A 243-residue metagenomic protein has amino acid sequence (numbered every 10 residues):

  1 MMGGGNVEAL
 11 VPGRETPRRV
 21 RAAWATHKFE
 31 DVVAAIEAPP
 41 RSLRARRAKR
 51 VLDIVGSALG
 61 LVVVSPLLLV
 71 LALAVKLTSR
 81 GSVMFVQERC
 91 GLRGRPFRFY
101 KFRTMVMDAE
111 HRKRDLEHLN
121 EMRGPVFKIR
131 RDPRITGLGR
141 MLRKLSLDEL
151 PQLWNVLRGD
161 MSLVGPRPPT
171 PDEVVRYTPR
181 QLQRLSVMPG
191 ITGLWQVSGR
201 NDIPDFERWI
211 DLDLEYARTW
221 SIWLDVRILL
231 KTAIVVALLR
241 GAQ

Functional and structural regions predicted by a protein language model:
M1-V64, L182, Y216-R218, Q243: N-terminal hydrophobic signal-anchor/signal peptide
R21-A25, E30, F85-P133, T192-W209: Short, glycine-rich, amphipathic interfacial segments at transmembrane boundaries or analogous
P40, R44, R131-R134, P166 (+4 more regions): Residue-level signature of the cytosolic catalytic core of signaling kinases
P40-R112, N155, R227-Q243: A hydrophobic, helix-centered structural microdomain
R47-V51, V63, R134, S146-E149 (+2 more regions): An acidic site on a long C-lobe helix of protein kinase domains
V55, I135-L138, D211: Residue-level signal for cytosolic alpha-helical hairpin/rod architecture
M122-M188, L229-V236: A short, structured surface patch at a secondary-structure boundary
E207-A217: Short helix/strand-capping connector loops at secondary-structure junctions
